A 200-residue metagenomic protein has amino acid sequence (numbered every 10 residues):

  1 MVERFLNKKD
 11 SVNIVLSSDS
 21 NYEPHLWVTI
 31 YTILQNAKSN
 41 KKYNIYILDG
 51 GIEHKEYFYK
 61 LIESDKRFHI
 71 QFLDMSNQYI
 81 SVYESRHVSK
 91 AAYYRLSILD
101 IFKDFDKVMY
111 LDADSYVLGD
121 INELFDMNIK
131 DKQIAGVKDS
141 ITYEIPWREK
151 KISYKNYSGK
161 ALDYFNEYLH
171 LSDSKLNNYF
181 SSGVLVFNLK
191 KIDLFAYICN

Functional and structural regions predicted by a protein language model:
M1-N200: Glycosyltransferase catalytic domains, chiefly GT-A lineage
